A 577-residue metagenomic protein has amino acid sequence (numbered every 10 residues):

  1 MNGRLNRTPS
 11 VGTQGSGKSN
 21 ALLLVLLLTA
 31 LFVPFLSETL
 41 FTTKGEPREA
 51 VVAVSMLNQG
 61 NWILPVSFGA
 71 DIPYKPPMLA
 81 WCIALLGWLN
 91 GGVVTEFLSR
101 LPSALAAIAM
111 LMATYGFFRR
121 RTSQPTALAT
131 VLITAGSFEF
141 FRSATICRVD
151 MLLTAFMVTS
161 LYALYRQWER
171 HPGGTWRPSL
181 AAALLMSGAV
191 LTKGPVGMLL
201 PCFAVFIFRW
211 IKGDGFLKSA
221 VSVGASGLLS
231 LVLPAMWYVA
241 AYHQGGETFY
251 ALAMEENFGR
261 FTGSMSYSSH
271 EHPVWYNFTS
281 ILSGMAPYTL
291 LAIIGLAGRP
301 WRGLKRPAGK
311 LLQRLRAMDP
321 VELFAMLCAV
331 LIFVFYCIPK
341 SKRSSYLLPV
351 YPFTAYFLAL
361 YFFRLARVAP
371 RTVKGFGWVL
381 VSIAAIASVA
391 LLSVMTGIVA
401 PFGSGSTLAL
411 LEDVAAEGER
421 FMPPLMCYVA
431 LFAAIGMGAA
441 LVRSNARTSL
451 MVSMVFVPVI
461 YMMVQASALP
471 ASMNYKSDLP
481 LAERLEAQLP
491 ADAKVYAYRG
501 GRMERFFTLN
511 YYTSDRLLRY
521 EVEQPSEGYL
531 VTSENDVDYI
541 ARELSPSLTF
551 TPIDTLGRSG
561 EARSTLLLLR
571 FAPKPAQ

Functional and structural regions predicted by a protein language model:
N2-K374, E561-S564: Membrane-integral, polyisoprenol-dependent glycosyltransferases of the GT-C/oligosaccharyltransferase superfamily
N2-N6, L180, L184, W301-Q577: Membrane-embedded architecture of ER/inner-membrane glycosylation machinery
